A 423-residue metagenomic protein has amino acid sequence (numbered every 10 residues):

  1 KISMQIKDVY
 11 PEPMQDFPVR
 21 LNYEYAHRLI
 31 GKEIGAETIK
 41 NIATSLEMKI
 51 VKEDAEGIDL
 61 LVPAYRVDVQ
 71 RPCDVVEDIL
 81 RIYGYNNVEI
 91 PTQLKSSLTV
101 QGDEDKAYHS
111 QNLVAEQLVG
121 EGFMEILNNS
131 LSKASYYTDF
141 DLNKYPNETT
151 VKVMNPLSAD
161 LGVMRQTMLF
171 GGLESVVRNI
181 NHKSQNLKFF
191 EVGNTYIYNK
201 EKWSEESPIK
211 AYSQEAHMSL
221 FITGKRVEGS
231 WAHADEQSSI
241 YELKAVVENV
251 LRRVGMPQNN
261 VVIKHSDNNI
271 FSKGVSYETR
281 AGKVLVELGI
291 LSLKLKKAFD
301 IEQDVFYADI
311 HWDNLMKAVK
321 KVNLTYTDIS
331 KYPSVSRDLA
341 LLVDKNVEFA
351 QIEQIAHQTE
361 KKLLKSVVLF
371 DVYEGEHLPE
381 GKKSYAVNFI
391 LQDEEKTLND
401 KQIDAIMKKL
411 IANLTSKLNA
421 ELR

Functional and structural regions predicted by a protein language model:
K1-D8, K32-S45, D74-D78, K133-Y136 (+3 more regions): Conserved alpha/beta core surface patches that mediate binding of polyanionic ligands
K1-Q5, R20-Y23, R28, A36 (+2 more regions): C-terminal effector modules of nucleic-acid-centric enzymes and ribosome-associated factors
K1-V9, V51-D54, I90-P91, E125-N129 (+4 more regions): Flexible, glycine/charged-enriched surface loops at secondary-structure junctions
I2-R20, E56-P63, Q93-L98, N128-D141 (+3 more regions): A glycine-rich phosphate-binding loop feature that marks nucleotide/adenosyl-phosphate handling sites
Q5-R20, K52-A55, Y85-L94, A211 (+2 more regions): Flexible hinge/switch segments at interdomain interfaces of large molecular machines
V19-Y23, H27-L187, R337, I390-E394 (+1 more regions): Extended, well-folded interaction surfaces typified by the phenylalanyl-tRNA synthetase beta subunit core
Y23, V62-A64, N155-L157, N194 (+3 more regions): Short, structured patches in soluble enzyme cores that scaffold and shape functional sites
S45-M48, D68, P72, K202-E206 (+3 more regions): A carboxyl-terminal module marker
